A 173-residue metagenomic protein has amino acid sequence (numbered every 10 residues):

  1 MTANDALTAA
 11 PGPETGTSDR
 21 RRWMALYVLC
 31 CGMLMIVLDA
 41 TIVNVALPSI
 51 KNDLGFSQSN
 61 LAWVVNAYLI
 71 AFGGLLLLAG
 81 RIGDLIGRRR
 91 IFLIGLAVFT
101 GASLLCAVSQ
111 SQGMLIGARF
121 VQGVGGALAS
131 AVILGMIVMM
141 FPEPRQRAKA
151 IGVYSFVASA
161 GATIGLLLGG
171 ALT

Functional and structural regions predicted by a protein language model:
T2-T173: Transmembrane-helix bundle of Major Facilitator Superfamily
